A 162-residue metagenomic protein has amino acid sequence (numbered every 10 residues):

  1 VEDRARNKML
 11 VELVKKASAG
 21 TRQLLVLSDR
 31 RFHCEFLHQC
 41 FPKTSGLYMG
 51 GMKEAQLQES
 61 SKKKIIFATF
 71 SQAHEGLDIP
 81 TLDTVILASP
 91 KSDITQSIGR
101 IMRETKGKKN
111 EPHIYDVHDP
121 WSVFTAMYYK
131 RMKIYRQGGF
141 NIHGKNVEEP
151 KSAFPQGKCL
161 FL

Functional and structural regions predicted by a protein language model:
V1-D29, E35-Q39: Conserved interdomain hinge at the start of the Helicase C-terminal
L24, K43-G46, I142: Hydrophobic anchor at the start of a short beta-strand that flanks the dinucleotide cofactor-binding loop
D29-R31, T69-F70: Helix N-cap/beta->alpha junction signal
H33-E35, H74-E75: Short, active-site-adjacent cap segments at secondary-structure transitions
C40-F41, R100: Alpha-helical structural signal in soluble globular domains
G46, G50-G138: Conserved RecA-like P-loop NTPase helicase motor core
I86-L87, H143-K145: Short hydrophobic alpha-helical runs that function as membrane-insertion/retention elements
K145-L162: Acidic, low-complexity intrinsically disordered tails
